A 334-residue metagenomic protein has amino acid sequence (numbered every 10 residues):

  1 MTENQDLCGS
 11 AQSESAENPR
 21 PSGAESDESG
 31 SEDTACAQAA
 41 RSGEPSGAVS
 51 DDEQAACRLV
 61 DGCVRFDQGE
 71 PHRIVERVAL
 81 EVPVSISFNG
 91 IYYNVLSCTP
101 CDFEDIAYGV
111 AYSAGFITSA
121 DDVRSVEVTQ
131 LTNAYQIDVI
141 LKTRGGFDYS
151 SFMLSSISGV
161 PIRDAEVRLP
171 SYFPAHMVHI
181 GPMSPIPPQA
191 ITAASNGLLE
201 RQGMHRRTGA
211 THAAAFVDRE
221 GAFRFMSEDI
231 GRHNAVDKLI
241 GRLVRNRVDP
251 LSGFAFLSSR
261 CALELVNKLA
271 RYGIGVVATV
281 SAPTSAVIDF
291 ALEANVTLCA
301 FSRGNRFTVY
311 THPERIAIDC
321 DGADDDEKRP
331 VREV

Functional and structural regions predicted by a protein language model:
T2, C8, C36, G43 (+2 more regions): Intrinsically disordered, low-complexity regions enriched in acidic/Ser/Thr/Pro/Gln residues
T2-A56, D321-V331: Intrinsically disordered, low-complexity terminal tails and inter-domain linkers enriched for S/T/G/P/D/E
C98, S227-G231, P283: Short alpha-helix boundary/capping segments
S125-T129, Y135-I137, V167-L169, V178-P182 (+3 more regions): Noncatalytic linker/hinge segments flanking ATPase motor cores
T211-N246: Protease-associated
R232-D321: Feature captures the catalytic cores and cofactor-binding loops of soluble hydro-lyases/lyases that act on carboxylate
V334: Active-site/ligand-binding-proximal alpha/beta "capping" segment
